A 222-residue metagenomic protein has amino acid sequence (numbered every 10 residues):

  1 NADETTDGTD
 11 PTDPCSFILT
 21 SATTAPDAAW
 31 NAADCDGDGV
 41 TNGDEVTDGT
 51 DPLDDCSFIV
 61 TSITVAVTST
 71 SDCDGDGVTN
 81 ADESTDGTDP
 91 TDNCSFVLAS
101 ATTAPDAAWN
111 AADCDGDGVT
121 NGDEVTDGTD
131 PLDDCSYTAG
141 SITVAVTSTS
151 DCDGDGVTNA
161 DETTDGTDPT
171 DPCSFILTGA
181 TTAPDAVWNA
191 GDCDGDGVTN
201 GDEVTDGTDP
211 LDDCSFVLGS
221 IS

Functional and structural regions predicted by a protein language model:
N1-S222: Extracellular calcium-associated, cysteine-rich motifs in secreted modular proteins
